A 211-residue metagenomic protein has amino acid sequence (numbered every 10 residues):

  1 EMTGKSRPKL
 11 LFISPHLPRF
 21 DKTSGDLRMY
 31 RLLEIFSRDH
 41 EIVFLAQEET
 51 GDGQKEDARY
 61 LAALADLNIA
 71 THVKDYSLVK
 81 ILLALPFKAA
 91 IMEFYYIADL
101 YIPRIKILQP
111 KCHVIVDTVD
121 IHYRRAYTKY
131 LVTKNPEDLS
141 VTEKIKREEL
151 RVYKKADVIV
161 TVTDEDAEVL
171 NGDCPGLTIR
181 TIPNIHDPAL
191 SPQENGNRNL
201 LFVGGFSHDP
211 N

Functional and structural regions predicted by a protein language model:
E1-R59: N-terminal subdomain of nucleotide-sugar transferases
K9-S14, Q193-P210: Conserved donor-binding/catalytic core segment of Leloir-type glycosyltransferases
L82-L100, H113-I115: Short N-terminal targeting/anchoring amphipathic segment
D99-Y101, L150-T178: A short, active-site helix/loop in glycosyltransferases that binds the activated sugar's phosphate group
L108-A126: Active-site proximal beta-strand in glycosyltransferases
D120-H122, I182-L190: Short beta-strand->alpha-helix junction loop in the catalytic core of nucleotide-activated group-transfer enzymes
H122, E137-V158: Membrane-proximal helix-turn-helix segments that form the acceptor-binding/catalytic region of lipid-linked
E165, I182-I185, G196: Carbohydrate-associated surface elements
